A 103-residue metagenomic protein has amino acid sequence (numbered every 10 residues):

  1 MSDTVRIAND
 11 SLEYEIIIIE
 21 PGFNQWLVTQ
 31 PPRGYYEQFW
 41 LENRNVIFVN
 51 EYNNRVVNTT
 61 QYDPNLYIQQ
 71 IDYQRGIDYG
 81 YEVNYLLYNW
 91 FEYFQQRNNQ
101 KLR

Functional and structural regions predicted by a protein language model:
M1-F23: Sec-dependent signal peptide cleavage junction
M1-S2, P32, D63: Serine/threonine-rich low-complexity intrinsically disordered regions
N24-Q38, I71: Acidic/histidine-rich, surface-exposed loop or edge segments in extracytoplasmic proteins
Q38-I47: Soluble non-cytosolic domains of exported or imported proteins
I47-F48, N53-R103: Compact alpha-helical subdomains of small soluble proteins
